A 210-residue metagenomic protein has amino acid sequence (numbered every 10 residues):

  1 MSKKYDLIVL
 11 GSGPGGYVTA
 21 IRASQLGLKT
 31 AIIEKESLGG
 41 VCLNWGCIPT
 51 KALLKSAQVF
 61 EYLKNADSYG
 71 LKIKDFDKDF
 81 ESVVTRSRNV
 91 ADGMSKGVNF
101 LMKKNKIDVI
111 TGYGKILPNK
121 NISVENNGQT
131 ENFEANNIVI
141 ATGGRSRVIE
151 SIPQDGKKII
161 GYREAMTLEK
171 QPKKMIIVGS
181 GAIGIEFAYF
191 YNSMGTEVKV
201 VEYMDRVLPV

Functional and structural regions predicted by a protein language model:
M1-G13, Q171-V178: Beta1/beta-strand and adjacent pyrophosphate-binding region of the FAD-binding site in flavoprotein oxidoreductases
S2-Y5, I21-L28, I33-Q171, M204-L208: Glycine-rich flavin
Y5-I32, G184-S193: N-terminal Rossmann-like FAD-binding beta1-loop-alpha1 element of flavoenzymes
I8-L10, A31, I140, I176 (+1 more regions): Conserved hydrophobic packing residues within short motifs/helices of P-loop NTPase cores of ABC-family ATPases
G11, N89-V90, G179, V210: Residues that cap or flank secondary-structure elements
K158, E169-V210: Rossmann-like NAD(P)H-binding beta-loop-alpha module
